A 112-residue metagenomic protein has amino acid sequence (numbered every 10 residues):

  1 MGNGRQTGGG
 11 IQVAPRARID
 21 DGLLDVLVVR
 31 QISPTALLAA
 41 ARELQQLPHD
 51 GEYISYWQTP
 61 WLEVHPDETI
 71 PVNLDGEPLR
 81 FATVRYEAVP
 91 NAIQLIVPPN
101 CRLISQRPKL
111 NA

Functional and structural regions predicted by a protein language model:
M1-A112: Long C-terminal subdomains/extensions of small-metabolite kinases
